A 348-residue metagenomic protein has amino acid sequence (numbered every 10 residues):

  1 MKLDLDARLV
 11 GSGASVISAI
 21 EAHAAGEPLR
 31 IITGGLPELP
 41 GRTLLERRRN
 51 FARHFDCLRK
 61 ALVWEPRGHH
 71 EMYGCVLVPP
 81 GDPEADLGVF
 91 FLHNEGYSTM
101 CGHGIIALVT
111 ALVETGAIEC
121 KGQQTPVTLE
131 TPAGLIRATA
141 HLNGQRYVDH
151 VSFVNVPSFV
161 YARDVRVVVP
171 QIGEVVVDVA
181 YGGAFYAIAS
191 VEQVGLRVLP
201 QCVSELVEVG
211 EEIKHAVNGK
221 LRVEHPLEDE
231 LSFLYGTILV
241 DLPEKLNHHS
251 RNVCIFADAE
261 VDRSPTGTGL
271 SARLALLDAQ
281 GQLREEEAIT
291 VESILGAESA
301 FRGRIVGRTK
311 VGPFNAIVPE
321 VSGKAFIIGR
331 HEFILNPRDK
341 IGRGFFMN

Functional and structural regions predicted by a protein language model:
M1-D178, S190-N348: A glycine-rich beta-to-alpha transition motif near the start of alpha/beta enzyme domains, typified by
G183: Glycine-rich ThDP/TPP pyrophosphate-binding loop and its adjacent helix/strand module within ThDP-dependent enzymes
